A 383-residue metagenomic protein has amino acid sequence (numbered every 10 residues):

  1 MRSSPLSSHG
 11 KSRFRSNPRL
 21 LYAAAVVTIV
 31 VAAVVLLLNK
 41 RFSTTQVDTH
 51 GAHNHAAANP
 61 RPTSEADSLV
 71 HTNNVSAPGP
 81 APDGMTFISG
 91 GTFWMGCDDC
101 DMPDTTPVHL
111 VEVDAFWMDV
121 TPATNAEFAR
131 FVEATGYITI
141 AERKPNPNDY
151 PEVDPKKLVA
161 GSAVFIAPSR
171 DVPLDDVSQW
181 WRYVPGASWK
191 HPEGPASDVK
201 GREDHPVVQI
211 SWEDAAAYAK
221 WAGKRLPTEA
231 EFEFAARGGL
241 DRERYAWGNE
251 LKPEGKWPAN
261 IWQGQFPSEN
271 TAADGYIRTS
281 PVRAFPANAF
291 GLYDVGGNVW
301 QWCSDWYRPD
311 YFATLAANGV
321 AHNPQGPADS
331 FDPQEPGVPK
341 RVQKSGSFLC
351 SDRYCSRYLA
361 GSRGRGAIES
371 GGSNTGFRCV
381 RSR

Functional and structural regions predicted by a protein language model:
R2-A196, E213, G238-G239, S345 (+2 more regions): Short, compositionally biased
P62-E65, V70, F87-I88, W94 (+4 more regions): Functional-site microenvironments in short loops/helix caps that host divalent-cation chemistry
